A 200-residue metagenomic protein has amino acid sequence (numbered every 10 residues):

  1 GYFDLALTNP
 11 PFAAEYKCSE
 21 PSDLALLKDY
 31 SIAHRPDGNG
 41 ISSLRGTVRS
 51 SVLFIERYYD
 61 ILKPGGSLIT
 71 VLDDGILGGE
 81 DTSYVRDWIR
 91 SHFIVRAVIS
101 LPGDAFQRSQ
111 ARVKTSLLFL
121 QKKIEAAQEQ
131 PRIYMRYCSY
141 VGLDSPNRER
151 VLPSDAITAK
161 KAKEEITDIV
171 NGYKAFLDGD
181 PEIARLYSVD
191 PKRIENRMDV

Functional and structural regions predicted by a protein language model:
Y2-V200: A conserved structural/catalytic subdomain of Rossmann-like adenosyl-cofactor enzymes
